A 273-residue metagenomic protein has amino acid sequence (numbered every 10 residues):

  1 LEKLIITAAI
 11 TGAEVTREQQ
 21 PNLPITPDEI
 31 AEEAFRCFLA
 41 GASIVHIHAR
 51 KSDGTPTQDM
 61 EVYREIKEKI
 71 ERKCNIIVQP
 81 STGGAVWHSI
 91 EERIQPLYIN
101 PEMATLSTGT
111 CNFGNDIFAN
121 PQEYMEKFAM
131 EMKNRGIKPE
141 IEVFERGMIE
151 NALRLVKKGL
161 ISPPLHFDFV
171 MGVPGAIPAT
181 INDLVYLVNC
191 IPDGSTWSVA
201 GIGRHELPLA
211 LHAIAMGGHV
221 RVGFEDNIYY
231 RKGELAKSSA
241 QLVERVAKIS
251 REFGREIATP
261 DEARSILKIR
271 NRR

Functional and structural regions predicted by a protein language model:
L1-N22, T105-N112: N-terminal small/glycine-rich loop or linker at the start of catalytic domains across soluble metabolic enzymes
A8, T55-P80, K127-N134, Y186-G194 (+1 more regions): Alpha-helix-loop-beta-strand connector modules within alpha/beta enzyme cores
E18, S43-I66, F113, V170-M171 (+2 more regions): Glycine-rich, proline-tolerant flexible connector loops at the mouths of alpha/beta enzymes
P27, T57-N120: Active-site beta->alpha loop and helix N-cap motifs at the rims of alpha/beta catalytic domains
I30, C37, H48, A104 (+4 more regions): Conserved, mostly hydrophobic/aromatic
A42-S52, V78-T82, E142, A263: Short beta-strand segments at enzyme active-site cores
M103-E225, A236: Catalytic alpha/beta core domains of metabolic enzymes, predominantly
V185, N189-C190, L211-R273: Structured C-terminal cap/extension of enzyme domains
